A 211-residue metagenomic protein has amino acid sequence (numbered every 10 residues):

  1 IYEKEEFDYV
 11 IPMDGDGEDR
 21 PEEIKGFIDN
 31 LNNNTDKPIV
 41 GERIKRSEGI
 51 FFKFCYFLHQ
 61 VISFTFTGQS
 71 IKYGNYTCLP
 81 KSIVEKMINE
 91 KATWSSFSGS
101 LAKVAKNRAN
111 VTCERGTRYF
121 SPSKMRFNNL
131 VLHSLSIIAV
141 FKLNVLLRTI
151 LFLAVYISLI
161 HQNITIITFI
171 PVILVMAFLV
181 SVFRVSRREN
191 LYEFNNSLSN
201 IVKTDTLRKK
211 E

Functional and structural regions predicted by a protein language model:
I1-Y2, F7-P12, E18-S95, T117-S121: Acceptor/aglycone-binding surface of glycosyltransferases and processive sugar-polymer synthases
N34, V61, I137, S197-N200 (+1 more regions): Generic recognition of well-ordered alpha-helical segments
P38-G41, T65-S70, A105-K106, S136-F141 (+1 more regions): Short, surface-exposed, polar/charged, turn-prone segments marking secondary-structure boundaries
V40, N110-V111, L147: A generic structural-conservation signal
F52-T67, N129-L143, L147: Short hydrophobic helices that act as membrane-entry/anchoring signals
T67-I71, A92-K103, M125-S134, I160-V172 (+1 more regions): A short, terminal or domain-edge coil/loop segment
S82-L143: Catalytic donor/gating beta->alpha subdomain of glycosyltransferases that bind UDP-sugars
L143-E211: Terminal low-complexity segments of carbohydrate-biosynthetic enzymes
